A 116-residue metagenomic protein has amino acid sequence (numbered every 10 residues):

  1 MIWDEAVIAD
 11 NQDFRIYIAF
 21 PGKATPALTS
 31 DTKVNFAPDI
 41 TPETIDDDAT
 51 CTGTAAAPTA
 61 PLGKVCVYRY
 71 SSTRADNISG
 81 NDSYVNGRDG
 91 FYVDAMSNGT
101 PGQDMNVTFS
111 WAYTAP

Functional and structural regions predicted by a protein language model:
M1-P116: Extracellular receptor-binding modules and their adjoining Ser/Thr/Gly/Asp/Asn-rich linkers
